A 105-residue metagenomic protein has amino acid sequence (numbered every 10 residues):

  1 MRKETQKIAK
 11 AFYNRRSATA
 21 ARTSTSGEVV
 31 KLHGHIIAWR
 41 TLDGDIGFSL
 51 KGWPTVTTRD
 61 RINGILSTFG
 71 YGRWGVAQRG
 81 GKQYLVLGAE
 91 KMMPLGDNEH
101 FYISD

Functional and structural regions predicted by a protein language model:
M1-D105: Terminal leader/tail segments of proteins
